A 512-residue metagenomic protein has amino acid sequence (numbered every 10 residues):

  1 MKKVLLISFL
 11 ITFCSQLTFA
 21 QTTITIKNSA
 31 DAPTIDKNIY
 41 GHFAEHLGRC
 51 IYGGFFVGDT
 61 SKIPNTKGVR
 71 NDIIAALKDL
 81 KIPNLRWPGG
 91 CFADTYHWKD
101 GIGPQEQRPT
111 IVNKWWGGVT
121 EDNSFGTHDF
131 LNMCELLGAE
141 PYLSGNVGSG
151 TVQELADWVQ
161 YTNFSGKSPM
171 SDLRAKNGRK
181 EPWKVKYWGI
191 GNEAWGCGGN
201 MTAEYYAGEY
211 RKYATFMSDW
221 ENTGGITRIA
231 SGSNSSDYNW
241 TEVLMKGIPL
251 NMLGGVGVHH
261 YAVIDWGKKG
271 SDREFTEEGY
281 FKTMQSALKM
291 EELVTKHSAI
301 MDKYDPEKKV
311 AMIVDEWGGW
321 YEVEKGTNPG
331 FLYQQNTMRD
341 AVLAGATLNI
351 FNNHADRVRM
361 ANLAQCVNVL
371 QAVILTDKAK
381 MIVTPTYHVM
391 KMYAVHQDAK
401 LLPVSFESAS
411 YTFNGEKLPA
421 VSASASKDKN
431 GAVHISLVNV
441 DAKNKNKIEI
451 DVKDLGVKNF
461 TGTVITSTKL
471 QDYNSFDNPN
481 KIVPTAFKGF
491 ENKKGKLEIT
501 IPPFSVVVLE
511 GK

Functional and structural regions predicted by a protein language model:
M1-T22: Bacterial Sec-dependent N-terminal signal peptides
Q16-E242, K246-G255, A287-E291, T295-V323 (+1 more regions): Non-catalytic accessory regions flanking glycosidase/transglycosidase catalytic cores in CAZymes
V258: Histidine-centered catalytic micro-motifs
Y261-F281, T327: Active-site His/acidic residue clusters
